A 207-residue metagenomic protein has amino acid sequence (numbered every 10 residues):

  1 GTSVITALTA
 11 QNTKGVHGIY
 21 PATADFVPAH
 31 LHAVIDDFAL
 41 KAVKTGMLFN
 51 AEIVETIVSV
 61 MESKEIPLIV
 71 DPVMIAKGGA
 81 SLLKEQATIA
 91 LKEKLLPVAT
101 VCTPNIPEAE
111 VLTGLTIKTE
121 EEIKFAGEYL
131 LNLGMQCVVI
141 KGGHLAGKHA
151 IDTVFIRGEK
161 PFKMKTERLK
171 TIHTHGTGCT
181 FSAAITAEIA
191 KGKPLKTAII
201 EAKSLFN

Functional and structural regions predicted by a protein language model:
G1-K77: Conserved N-terminal subdomain of the carbohydrate kinase-like
S3, N12-F26, G78-E85, L91 (+4 more regions): Active-site-adjacent loop and "lid" segments of alpha/beta metabolic enzymes
E52, S59-E62, E159-P161, L195-T197: Nucleotide and nucleotide-moiety/phosphate-recognizing core
E85-P161: Conserved phosphate/ATP/ADP-binding segment of small-molecule kinases
V111, T171-L195, I199: Short, small-residue alpha-helix embedded
I123-L131, P194-N207: Short, well-structured alpha-helical segments that form the helix of a local strand-helix-strand
K160-H175: Short pre-catalytic strand/loop immediately N-terminal to key active-site residues, enriched for Gly-Thr
